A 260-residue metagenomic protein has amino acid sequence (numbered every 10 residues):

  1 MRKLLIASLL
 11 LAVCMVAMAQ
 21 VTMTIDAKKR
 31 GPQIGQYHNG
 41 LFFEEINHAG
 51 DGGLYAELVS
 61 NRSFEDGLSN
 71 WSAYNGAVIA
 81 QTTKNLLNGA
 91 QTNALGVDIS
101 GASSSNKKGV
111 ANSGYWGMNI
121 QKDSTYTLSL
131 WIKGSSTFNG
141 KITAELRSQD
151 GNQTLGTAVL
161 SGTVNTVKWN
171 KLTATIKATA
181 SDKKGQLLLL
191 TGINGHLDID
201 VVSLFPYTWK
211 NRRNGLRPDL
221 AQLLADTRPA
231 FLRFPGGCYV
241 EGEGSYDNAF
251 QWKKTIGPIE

Functional and structural regions predicted by a protein language model:
M1-V21: Bacterial Sec-dependent N-terminal signal peptides
Q20-E260: Extracellular and organelle-lumenal recognition/adhesion modules and their flexible linkers in secreted
